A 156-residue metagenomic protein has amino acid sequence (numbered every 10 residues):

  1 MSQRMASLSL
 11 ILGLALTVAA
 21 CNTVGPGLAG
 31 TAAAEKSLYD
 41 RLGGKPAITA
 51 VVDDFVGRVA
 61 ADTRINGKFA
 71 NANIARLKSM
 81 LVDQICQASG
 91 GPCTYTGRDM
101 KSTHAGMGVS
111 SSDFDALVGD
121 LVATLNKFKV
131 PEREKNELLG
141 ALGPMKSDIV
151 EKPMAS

Functional and structural regions predicted by a protein language model:
M1-I11: Bacterial N-terminal signal peptides that target proteins for export
A20-C21: N-terminal Sec signal peptide cleavage junction
G27-K36, T49-A61, I65-N126, E132 (+2 more regions): Heme-based O2/NO sensor domains and their adjacent alpha-helical segments, primarily globin folds but also including
P144-S156: Short terminal or interdomain "cap/linker" segment that borders an active site or interface and mediates
